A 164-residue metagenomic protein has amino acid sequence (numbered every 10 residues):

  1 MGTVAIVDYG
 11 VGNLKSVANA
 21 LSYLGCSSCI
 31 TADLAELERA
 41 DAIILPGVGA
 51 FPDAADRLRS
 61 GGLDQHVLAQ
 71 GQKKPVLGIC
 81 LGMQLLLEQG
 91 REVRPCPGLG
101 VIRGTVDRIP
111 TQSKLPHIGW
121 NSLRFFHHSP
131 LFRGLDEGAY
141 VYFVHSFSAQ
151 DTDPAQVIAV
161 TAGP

Functional and structural regions predicted by a protein language model:
G2, A69-Q72, G104-P164: Amide-donor transfer/coupling interface in amidating biosynthetic enzymes
V4-C26: N-terminal beta1-alpha1 ligand-phosphate binding loop
V7-G10, D33, G47, I79-G82 (+2 more regions): A secondary-structure boundary/capping signal
V17, I43, A54: Conserved S/T- and glycine-rich ATP-binding loop of Class I adenylate-forming
S27, A42, P75-L77, Y140: Structural signature of beta-strand start/N-cap positions in the alpha/beta core of ABC transporter nucleotide-binding
S28-R39: Short acidic low-complexity segments
E38-G47: Short acidic/histidine-rich motifs immediately flanking catalytic phosphotransfer sites in two-component signaling
G49-W120: Cysteine-nucleophile active-site neighborhood
